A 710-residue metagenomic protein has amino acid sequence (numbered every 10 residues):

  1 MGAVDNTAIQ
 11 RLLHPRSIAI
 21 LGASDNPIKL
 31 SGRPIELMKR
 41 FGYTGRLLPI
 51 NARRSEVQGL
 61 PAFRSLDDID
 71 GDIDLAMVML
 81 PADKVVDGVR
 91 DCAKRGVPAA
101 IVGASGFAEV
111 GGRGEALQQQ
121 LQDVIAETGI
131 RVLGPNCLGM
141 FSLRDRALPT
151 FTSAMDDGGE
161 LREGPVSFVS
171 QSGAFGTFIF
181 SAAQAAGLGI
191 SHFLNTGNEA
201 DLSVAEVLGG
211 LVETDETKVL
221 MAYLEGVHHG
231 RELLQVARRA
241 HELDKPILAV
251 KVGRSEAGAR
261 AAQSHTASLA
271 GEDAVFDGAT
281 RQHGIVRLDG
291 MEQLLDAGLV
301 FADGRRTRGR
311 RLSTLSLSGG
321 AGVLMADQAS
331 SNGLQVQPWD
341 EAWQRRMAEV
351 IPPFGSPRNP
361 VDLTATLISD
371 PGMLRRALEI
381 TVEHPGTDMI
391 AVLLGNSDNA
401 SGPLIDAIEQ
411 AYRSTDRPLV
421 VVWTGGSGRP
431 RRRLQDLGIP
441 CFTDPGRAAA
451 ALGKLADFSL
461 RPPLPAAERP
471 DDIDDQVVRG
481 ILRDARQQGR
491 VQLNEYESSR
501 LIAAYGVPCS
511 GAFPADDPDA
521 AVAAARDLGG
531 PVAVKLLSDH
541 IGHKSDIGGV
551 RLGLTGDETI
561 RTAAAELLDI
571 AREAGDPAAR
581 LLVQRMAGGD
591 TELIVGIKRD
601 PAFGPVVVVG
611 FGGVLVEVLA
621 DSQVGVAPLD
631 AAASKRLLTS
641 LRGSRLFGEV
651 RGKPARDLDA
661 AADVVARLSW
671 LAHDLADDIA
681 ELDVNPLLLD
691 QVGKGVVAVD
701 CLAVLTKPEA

Functional and structural regions predicted by a protein language model:
M1-A710: Catalytic-core regions of core metabolic enzymes, especially those transforming organic acids/acyl-group intermediates
